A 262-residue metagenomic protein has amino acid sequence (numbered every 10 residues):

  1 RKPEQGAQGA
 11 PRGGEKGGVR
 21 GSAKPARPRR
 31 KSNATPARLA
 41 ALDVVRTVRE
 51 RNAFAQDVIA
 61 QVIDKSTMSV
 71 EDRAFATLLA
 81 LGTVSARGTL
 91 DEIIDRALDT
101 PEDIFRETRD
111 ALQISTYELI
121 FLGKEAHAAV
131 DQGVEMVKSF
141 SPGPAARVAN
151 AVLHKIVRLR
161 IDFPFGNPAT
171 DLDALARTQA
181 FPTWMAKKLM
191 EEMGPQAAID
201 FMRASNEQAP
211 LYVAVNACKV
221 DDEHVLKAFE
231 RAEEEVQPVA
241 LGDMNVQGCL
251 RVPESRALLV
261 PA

Functional and structural regions predicted by a protein language model:
R1-L259: Class I Rossmann-like S-adenosyl-L-methionine
